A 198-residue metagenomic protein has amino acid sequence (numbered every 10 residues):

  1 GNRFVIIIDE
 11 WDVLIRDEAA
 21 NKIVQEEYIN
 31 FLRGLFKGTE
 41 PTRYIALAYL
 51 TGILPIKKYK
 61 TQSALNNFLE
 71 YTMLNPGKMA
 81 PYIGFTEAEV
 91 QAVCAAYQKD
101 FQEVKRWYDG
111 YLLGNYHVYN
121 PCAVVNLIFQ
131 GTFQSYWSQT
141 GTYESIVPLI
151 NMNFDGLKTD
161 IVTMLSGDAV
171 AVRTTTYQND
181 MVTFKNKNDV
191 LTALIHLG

Functional and structural regions predicted by a protein language model:
G1-G198: Phosphate-binding site recognition
